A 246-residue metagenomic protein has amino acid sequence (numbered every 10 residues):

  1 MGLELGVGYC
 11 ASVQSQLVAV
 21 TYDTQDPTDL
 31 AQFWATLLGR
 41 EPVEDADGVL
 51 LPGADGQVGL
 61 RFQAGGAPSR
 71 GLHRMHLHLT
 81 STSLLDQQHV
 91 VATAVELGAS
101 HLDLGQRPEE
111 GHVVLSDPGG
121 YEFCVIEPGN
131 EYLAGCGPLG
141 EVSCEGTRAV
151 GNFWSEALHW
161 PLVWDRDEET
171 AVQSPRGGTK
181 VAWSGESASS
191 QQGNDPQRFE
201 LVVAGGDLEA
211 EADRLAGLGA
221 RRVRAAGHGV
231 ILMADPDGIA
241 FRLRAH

Functional and structural regions predicted by a protein language model:
G6-D45, L51-D103, S116-D167, V172-R224 (+1 more regions): Glyoxalase I/VOC metalloenzyme domain signal
P108-E110, A226-H228: Short, small/polar residue-rich loop motifs at catalytic or cofactor-binding pockets
